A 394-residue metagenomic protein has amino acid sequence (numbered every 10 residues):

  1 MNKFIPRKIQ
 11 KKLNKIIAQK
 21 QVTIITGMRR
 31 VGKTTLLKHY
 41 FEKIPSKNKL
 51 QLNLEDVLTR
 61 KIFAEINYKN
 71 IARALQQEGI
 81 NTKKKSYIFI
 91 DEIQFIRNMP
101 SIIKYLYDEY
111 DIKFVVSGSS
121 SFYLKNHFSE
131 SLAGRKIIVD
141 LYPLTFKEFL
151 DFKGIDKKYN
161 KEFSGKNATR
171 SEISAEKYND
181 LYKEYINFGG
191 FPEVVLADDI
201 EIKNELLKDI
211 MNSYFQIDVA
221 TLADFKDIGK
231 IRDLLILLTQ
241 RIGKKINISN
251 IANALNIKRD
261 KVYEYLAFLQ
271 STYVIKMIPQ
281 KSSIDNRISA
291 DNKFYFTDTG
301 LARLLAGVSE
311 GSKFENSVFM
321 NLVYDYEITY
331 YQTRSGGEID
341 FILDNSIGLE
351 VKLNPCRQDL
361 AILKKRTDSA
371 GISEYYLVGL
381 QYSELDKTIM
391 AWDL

Functional and structural regions predicted by a protein language model:
M1-N14: N-terminal pre-Walker A segment at the start of P-loop NTPase domains
I25: Hydrophobic anchor at the beta1->P-loop junction of P-loop NTPases
K33: Conserved lysine of the Walker
L36, Y40: Hydrophobic positions on the alpha1 helix immediately C-terminal to the Walker A/P-loop
L50, V195-I347: Accessory nucleic acid-recognition modules appended to NTPase machines
L52-K83: Short glycine-rich substrate-engagement loop in P-loop NTPases that contacts/grips substrate
K113-S119, D140: Structural recognition of the conserved hydrophobic beta-strand(s) that form the central parallel beta-sheet of P-loop
H127-I231, L235, T239: Interdomain motor-coupling "hinge/lid" segment immediately C-terminal to the ATP-binding subdomain of NTP-driven enzymes
